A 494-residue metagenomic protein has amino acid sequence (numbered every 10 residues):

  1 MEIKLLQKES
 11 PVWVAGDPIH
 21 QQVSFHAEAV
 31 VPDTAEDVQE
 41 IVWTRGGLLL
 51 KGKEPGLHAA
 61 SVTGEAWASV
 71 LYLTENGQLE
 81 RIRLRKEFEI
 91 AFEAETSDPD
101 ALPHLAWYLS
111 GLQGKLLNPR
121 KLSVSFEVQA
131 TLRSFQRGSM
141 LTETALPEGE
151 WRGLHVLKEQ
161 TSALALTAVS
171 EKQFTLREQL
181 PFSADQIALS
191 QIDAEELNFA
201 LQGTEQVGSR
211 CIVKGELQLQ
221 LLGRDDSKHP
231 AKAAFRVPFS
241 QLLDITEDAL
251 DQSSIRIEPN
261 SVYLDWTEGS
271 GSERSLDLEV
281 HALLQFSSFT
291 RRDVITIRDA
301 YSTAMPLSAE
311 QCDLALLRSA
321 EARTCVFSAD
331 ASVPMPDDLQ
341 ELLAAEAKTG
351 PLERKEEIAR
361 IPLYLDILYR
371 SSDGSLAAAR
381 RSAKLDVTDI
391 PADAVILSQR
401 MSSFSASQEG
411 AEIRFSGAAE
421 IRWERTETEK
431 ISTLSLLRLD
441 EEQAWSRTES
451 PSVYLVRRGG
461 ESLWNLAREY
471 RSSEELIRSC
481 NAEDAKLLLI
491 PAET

Functional and structural regions predicted by a protein language model:
E2-T448: Membrane-lipid interaction segments
D440-T494: Primarily a LysM-type cell-wall glycan-binding module
